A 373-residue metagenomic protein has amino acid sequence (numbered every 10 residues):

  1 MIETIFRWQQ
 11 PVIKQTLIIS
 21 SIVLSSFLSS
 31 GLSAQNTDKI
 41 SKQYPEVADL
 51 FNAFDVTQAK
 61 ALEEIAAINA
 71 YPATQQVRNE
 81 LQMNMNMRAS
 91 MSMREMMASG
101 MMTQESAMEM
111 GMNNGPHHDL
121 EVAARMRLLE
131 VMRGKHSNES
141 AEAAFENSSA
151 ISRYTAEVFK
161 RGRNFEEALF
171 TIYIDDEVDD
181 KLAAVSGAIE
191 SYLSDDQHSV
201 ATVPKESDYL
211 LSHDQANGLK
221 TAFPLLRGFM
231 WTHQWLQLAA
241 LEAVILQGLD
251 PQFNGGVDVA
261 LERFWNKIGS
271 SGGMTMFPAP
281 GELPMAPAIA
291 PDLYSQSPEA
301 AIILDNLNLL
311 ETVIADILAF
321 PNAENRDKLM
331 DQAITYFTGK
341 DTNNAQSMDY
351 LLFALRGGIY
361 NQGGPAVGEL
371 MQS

Functional and structural regions predicted by a protein language model:
M1-I13: N-terminal secretory signal peptides that target proteins for export/translocation
I5-F6, S21, A315: Residue-level detector of alpha-helix boundary/anchor positions
L17-I18, S41: Homeobox/homeodomain signature
I18-F27: Bacterial N-terminal signal peptides
S30-A34: Sec/Tat signal peptide C-region and signal peptidase I cleavage site
Q35-S373: Polar/charged low-complexity regulatory segments
